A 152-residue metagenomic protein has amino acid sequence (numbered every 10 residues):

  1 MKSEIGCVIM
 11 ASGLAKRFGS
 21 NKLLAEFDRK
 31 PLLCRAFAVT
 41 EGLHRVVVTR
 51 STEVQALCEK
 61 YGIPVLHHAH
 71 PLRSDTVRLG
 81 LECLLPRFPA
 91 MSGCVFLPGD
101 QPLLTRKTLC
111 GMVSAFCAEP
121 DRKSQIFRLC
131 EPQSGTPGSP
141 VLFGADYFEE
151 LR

Functional and structural regions predicted by a protein language model:
M1-C7, F143, F148-R152: Conserved alpha/beta core of the MobA/IspD/sugar-nucleotide pyrophosphorylase nucleotidyltransferase superfamily
M1-G6, A56, C117-D121: SAM-dependent methyltransferases
K2-T52: N-terminal glycine-rich phosphate-binding loop and ensuing alpha1 helix
G19-K22, K60, L79, K107: Generic recognition of short, well-ordered alpha-helical segments
L24, V65-L66, I126-R128: Conserved beta-strand scaffold positions in the cores of enzyme catalytic domains, especially in NTP/NDP-utilizing
R45-L79, C83: Short, surface-exposed acidic-centric catalytic microdomains
H70-E149: Conserved beta-loop-beta/alpha segment of the NTase-like Rossmann-fold superfamily that binds/positions NTPs
